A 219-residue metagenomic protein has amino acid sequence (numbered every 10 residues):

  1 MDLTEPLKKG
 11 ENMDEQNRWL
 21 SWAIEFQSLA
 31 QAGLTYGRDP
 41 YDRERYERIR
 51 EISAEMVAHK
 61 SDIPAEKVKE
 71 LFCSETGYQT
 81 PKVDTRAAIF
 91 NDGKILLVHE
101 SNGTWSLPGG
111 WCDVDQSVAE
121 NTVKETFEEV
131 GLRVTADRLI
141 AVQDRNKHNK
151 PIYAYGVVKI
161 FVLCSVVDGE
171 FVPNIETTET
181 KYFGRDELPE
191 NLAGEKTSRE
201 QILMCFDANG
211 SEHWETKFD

Functional and structural regions predicted by a protein language model:
L3-Y46, I175-D219: Nudix hydrolase/Nudix homology domain
A23, A30, R50-S53, V130: Long alpha-helical scaffolds
P40-R43, E47-R86: Acidic, metal-coordinating catalytic segment for phosphate/diphosphate chemistry, firing primarily on the Nudix
K69-S106, V134, R138: N-terminal strand-loop-strand
L97-N121: A mid-sequence interfacial segment
C112-A136, D144-Q201, H213-D219: Unchanged
